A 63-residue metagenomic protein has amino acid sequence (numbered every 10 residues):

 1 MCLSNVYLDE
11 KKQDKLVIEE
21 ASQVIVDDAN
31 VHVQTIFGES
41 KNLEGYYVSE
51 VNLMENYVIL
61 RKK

Functional and structural regions predicted by a protein language model:
C2-K63: Compact, glycine-rich, soluble single-domain proteins
